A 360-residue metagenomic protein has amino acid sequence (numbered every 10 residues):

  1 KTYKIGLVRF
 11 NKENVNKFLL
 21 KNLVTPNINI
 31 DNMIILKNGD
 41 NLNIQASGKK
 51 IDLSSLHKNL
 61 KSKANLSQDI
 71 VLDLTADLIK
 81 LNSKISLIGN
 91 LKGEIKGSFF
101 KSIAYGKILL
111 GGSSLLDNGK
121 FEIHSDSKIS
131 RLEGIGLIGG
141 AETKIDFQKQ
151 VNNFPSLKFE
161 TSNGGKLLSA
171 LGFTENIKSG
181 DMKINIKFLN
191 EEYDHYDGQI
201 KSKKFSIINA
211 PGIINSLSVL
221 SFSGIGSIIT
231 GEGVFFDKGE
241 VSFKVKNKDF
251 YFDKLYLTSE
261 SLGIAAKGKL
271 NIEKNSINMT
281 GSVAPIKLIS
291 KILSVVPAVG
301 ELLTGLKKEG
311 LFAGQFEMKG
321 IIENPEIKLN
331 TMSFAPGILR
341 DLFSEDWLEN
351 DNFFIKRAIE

Functional and structural regions predicted by a protein language model:
K1-Q45, D69-P285, M318-E360: Solvent-exposed beta-strand/coil patches in large extracellular/periplasmic or lumenal scaffold regions
I28, M33-L36, K49-L53, K58-L60: Alpha-solenoid helical-repeat scaffolds
L60, G106-I108, A298-L303: Low-complexity, polar-biased intrinsically disordered regions enriched in Pro/Ser/Thr/Gly
A64: Extracytoplasmic copper-binding redox domains, predominantly the cupredoxin/blue-copper superfamily
G231, A284-I327: Surface-exposed, gly/pro-biased binding rims or lids
